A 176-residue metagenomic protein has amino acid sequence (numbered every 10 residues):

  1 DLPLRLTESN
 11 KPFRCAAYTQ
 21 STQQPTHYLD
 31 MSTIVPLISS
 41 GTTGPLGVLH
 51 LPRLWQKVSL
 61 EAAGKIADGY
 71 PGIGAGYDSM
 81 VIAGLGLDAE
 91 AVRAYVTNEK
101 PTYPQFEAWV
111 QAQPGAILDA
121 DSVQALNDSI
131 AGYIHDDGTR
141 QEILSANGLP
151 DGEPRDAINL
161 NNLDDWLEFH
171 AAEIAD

Functional and structural regions predicted by a protein language model:
P12, S21-P25: Cationic, low-complexity basic patches in intrinsically disordered or flexible, solvent-exposed regions
S32-G69, L126-D176: Polar/charged low-complexity regulatory segments
I66-V110: Amphipathic alpha-helical packing elements
V92, V96-D151: Amphipathic protein-protein interaction modules
